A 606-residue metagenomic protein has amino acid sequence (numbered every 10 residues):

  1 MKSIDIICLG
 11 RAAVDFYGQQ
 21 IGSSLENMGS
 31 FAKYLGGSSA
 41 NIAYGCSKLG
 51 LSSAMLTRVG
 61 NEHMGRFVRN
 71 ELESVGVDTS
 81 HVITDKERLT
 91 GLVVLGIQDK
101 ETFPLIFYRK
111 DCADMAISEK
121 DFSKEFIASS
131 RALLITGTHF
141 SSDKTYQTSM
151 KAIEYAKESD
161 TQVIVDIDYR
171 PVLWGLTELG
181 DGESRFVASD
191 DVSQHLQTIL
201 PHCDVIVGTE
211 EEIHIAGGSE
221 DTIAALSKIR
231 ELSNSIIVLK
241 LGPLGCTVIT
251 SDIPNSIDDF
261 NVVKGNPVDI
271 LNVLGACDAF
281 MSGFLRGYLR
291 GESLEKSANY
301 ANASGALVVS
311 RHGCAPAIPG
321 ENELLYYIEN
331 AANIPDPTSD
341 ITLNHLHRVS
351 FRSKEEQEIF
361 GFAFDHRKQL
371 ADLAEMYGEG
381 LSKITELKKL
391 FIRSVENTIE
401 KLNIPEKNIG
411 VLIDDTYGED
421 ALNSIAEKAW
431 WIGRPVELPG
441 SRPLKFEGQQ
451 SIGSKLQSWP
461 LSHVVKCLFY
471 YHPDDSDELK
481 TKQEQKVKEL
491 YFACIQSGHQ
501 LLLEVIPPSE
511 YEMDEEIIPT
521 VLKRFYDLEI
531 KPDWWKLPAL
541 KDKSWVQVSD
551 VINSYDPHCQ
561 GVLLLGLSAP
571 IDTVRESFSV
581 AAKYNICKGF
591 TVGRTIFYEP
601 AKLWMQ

Functional and structural regions predicted by a protein language model:
M1-D78, D269, F362: Glycine-rich phosphate/adenosyl-contacting loop at the front of the ribokinase-like
M1-I7, E154-E158, S219-I341: Conserved phosphate-binding/catalytic region of the ribokinase-like
S52-G137, L325-I334: Conserved N-terminal subdomain of the carbohydrate kinase-like
E73-V77, L179-E212, P460-L461, M513-L537 (+1 more regions): Structural recognition of alpha->loop->beta junctions
P171-D258: Conserved phosphate/ATP/ADP-binding segment of small-molecule kinases
I334-D475, K531, Q560, I571-A581 (+2 more regions): Alpha/beta catalytic barrel-like cores
F362, E504, W535, G593: Conserved, mostly hydrophobic/aromatic
L390-N397, N403, I425, Q450-V464 (+7 more regions): Alpha/beta enzyme core
